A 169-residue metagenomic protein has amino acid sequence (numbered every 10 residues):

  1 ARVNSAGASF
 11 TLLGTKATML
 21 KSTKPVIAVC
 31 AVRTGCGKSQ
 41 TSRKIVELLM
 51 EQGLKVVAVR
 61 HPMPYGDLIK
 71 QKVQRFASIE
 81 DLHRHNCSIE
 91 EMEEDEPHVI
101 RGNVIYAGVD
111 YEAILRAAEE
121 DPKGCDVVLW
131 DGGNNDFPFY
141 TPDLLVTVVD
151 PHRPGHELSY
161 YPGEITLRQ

Functional and structural regions predicted by a protein language model:
A1, I27-A31, Q40, E47-Q169: Flexible phosphate-sensing "switch/lid" loops adjacent to ATP/NTP-binding sites across phosphate-transfer
A1-A28: Short, basic phosphate-binding NTP loop
C36-G37: Conserved glycine(s) of the Walker
